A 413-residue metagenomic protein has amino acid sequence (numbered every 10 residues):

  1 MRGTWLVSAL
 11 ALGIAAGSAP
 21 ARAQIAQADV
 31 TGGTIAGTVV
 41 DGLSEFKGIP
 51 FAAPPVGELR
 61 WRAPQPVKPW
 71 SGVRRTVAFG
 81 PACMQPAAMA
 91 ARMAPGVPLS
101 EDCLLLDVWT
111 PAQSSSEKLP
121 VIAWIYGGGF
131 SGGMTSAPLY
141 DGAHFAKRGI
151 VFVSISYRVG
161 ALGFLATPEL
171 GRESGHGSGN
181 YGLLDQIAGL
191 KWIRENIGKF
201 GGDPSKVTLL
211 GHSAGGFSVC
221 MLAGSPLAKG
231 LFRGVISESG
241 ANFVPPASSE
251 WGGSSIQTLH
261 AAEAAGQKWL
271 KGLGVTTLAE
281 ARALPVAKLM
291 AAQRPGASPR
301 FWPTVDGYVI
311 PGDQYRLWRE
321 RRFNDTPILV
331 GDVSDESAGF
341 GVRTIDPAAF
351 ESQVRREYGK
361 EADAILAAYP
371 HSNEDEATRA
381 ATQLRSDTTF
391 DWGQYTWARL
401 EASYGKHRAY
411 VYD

Functional and structural regions predicted by a protein language model:
V7-G17: Bacterial N-terminal signal peptides
A21-N180, A297: Non-catalytic accessory segments of hydrolases
C103, G175-G198, T258-A264: Alpha/beta-hydrolase active-site loop
G127, Y181, D185, S213-G216: Active-site loop->helix "elbow" adjoining a glycine-rich segment at hydrolase catalytic centers
F200-H212: Alpha/beta-hydrolase fold nucleophile elbow
G211-A214, P226, S239: Catalytic nucleophile serine of serine hydrolases, specifically the conserved "nucleophile elbow" pentapeptide
G216-A228: Short glycine-enriched nucleophile-adjacent loop and the immediately C-terminal alpha-helix near the catalytic center
G234, N242-F243, A247-G252, T276-D413: Substrate-gating cap/lid region and adjacent catalytic-acid/histidine neighborhood within extracellular/lumenal
